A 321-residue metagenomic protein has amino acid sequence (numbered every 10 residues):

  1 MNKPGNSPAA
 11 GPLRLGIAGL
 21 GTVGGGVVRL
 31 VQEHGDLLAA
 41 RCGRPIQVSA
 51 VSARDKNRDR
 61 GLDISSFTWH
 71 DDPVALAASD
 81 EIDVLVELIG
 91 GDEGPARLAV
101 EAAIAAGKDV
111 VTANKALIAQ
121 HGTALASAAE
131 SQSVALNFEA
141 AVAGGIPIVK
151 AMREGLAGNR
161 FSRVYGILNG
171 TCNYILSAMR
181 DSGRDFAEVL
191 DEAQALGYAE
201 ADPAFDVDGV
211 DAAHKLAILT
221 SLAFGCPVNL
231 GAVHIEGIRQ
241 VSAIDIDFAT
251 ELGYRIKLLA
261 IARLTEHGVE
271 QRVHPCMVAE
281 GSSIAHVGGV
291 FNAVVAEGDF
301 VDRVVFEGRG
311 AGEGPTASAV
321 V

Functional and structural regions predicted by a protein language model:
M1-A106: N-terminal glycine-/serine-/threonine-rich beta1-alpha1-beta2 phosphate-ribose binding loop of Rossmann-like
A18, T22, G26, D71 (+13 more regions): Conserved active-site and cofactor/substrate-binding residues in soluble primary-metabolism enzymes
K56, G90-D92, A116, A141 (+2 more regions): Short glycine-rich anion-binding loops that position phosphate/pyrophosphate groups of nucleotides and phosphorylated
W69-D71, V86-E87, V111-A113, L136-A140 (+3 more regions): General beta-strand structural signal in soluble alpha/beta enzymes
G91-A106, A113-E154: Rossmann-fold NAD(P)-binding glycine/threonine-rich loop
E130-D211, I218: Rossmann-like NAD(P)H-binding beta-loop-alpha module
E188-H286, F291-A293: Substrate-binding/catalytic subdomain of NAD(P)-dependent oxidoreductase enzymes
G281-V321: ATP-dependent carboxylate/acyl-activation modules
